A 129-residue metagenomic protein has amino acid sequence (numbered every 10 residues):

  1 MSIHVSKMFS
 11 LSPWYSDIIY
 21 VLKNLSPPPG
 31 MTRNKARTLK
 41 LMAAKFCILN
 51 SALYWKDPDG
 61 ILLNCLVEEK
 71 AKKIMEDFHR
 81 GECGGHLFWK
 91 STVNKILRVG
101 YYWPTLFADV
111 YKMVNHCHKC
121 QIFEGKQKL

Functional and structural regions predicted by a protein language model:
M1-H86, K90: Flexible, low-complexity interdomain linkers flanking nucleic-acid-processing modules
K95-L129: Amphipathic alpha-helical
